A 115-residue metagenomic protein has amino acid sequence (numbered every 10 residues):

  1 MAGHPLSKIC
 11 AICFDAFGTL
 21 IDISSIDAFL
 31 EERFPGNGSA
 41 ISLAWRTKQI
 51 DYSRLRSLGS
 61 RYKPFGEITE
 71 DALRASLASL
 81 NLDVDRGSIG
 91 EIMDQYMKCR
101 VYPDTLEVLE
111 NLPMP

Functional and structural regions predicted by a protein language model:
M1-G3, E107-V108: Short, flexible, glycine/charge-rich loop motifs used to bind or transfer phosphoryl groups or to couple energy/partner
A2-I50: Active-site neighborhood of HAD-like aspartate-dependent phosphohydrolases
D22, Y52-S57, D104: Generic structural "secondary-structure junction" signal
S39, S53-G90: A metal-dependent, Asp-based hydrolase signature
Y62, G66-E67, V84-P115: Short, acidic loop-to-helix structural element flanking the phosphoryl-transfer center in phosphate-processing enzymes
